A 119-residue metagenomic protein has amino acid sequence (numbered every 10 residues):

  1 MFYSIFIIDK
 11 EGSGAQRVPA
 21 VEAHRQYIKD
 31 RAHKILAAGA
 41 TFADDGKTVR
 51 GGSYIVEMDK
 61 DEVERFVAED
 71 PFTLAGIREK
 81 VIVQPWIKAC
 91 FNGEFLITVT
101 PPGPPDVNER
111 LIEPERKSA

Functional and structural regions predicted by a protein language model:
M1-A119: Conserved, structured core segments of small domains
